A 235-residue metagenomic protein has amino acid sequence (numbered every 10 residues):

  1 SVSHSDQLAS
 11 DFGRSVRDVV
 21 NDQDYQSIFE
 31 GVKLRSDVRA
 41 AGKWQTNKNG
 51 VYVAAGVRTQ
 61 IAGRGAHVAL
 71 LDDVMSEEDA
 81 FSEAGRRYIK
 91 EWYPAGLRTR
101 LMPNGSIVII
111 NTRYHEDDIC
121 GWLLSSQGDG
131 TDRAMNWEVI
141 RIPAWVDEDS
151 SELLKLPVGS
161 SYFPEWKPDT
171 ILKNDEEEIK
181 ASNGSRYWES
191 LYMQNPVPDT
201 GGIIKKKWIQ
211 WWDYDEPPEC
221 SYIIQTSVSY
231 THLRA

Functional and structural regions predicted by a protein language model:
S1-V2, V53-A54, L70, V108-N111 (+1 more regions): A structural signal for short, well-ordered beta-strand segments and their strand-loop junctions that often border
V2-I61: Conserved nucleotide-state-sensing and coupling region of NTP-binding domains
D11-V19, G65, A69, W92 (+3 more regions): Alpha-helical scaffold elements adjacent to nucleotide-binding pockets in ATP/GTP-utilizing enzyme cores
G42-A84, I89: Conserved RecA-like ASCE ATPase "motif II neighborhood" in helicase/translocase motors
T59-R64, I142-S161: Extended acidic/charged loop-beta regions that coordinate divalent cations and stabilize anionic phosphate/carboxylate
V74-V146: Signature of the SF2 helicase/ATPase Hel1-core->accessory helical subdomain module
E152-S227: ATPase catalytic-site recognition across NTP-hydrolyzing enzymes
T231-A235: Conserved small/polar residues in nucleotide/adenosyl-binding loops
